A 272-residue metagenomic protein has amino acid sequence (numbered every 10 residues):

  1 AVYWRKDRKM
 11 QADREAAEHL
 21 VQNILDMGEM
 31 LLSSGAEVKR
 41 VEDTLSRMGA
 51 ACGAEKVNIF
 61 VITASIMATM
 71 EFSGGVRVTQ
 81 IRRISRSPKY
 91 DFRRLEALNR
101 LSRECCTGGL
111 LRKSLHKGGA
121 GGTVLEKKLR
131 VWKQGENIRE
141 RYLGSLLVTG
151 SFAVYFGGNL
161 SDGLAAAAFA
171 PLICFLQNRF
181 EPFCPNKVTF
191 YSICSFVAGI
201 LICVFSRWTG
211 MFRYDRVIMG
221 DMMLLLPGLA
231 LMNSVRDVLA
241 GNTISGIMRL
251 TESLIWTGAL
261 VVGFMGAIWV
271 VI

Functional and structural regions predicted by a protein language model:
A1-L111, A120: Soluble N-terminal domains of membrane-associated systems
V2-V21, G135-E136, L250, A259-I272: N-terminal charge/polar-biased segments
L31-G35, M48, C52, L101-G108 (+6 more regions): Change "in soluble alpha/beta enzymes" to "in soluble alpha/beta proteins
R86-D162, R249-V261: Alpha-helical transmembrane segments and their cytosolic membrane-interface
L129-N137, G157-S161, P182-F190, F212 (+4 more regions): Juxtamembrane/transmembrane-helix boundary motifs in multi-pass membrane proteins
Q134-W208: Core alpha-helical transmembrane segments of integral membrane proteins
S206-I272: Generic detector of multi-pass transmembrane helix bundles and their immediately adjacent loops in polytopic membrane
